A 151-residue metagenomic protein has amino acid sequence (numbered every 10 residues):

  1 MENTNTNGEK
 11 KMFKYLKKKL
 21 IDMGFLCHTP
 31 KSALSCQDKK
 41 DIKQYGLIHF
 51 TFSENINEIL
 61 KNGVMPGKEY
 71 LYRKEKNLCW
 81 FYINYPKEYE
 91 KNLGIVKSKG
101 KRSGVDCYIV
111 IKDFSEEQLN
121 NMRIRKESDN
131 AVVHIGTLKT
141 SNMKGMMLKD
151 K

Functional and structural regions predicted by a protein language model:
M1-K11: Short, Lys/Arg-enriched N-terminal segments with co-localized hydrophobic residues within the first ~10-30 amino acids
N5-N7, P30, F52, L138-S141: N-terminal compositionally biased, intrinsically disordered segments and leader/signal-like regions
K11, D22, N142-M146: Residue-level detector of intrinsically disordered terminal segments
F13-L78: ADP-ribose/NAD+-binding catalytic cleft of ART/PARP-like enzymes
A33, S98-K151: Active-site and NAD+-binding cores of ADP-ribose-processing enzymes
I48-F52, F81-Y85, Y108-D113: Short His-Asn-centered micro-motif
N55, P86-E88, E116: Short, solvent-exposed loop/turn segments at secondary-structure junctions
G67-K99: Extended catalytic/binding region for NAD+/ADP-ribose chemistry, centered on the ART fold
